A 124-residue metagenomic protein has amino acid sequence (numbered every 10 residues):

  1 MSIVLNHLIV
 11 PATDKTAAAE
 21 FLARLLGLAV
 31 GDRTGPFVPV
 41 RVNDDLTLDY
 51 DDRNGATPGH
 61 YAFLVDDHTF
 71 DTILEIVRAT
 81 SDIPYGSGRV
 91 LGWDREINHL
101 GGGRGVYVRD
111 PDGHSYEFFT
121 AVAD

Functional and structural regions predicted by a protein language model:
S2, I9-T47, D52-N54: Core segments of cupin and vicinal oxygen chelate
L8, Y61: Hydrophobic adenine-recognition pocket in adenosine-nucleotide-binding enzymes
D44-T47, G55-T57, D66-D71: Short, charged/polar surface micro-motifs in flexible loops or helix N-caps
F63-D112: Vicinal oxygen chelate
F119: Catalytic "initiation/cleavage/transfer" segments centered on a nucleophilic residue and adjacent nucleic-acid-engaging
V122-D124: A short acidic/small-residue loop/turn micro-motif
